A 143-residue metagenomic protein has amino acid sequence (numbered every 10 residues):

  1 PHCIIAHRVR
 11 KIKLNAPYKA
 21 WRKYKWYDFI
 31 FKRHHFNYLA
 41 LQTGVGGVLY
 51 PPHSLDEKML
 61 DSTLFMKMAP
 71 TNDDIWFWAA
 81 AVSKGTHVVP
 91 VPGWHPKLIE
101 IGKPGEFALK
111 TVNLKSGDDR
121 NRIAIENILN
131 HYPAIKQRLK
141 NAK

Functional and structural regions predicted by a protein language model:
P1-S62: Conserved catalytic core of nucleotide-sugar-dependent glycosyltransferases
E57-K143: C-terminal catalytic/acceptor-binding lobe
